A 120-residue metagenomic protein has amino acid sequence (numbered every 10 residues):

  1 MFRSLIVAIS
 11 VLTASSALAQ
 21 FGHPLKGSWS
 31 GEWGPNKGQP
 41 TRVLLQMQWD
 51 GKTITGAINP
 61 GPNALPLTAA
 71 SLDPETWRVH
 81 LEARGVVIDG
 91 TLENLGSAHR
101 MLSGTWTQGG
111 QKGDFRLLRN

Functional and structural regions predicted by a protein language model:
M1-S4: Positively charged n-region of N-terminal signal peptides that target proteins for export
A8: Acyl-CoA-dependent O-acyltransferases
A14-S16: N-terminal signal peptide c-region/cleavage motif recognized by signal peptidases
Q20-N120: Central antiparallel beta-sheet cores of small beta-barrel/beta-sandwich binding domains
